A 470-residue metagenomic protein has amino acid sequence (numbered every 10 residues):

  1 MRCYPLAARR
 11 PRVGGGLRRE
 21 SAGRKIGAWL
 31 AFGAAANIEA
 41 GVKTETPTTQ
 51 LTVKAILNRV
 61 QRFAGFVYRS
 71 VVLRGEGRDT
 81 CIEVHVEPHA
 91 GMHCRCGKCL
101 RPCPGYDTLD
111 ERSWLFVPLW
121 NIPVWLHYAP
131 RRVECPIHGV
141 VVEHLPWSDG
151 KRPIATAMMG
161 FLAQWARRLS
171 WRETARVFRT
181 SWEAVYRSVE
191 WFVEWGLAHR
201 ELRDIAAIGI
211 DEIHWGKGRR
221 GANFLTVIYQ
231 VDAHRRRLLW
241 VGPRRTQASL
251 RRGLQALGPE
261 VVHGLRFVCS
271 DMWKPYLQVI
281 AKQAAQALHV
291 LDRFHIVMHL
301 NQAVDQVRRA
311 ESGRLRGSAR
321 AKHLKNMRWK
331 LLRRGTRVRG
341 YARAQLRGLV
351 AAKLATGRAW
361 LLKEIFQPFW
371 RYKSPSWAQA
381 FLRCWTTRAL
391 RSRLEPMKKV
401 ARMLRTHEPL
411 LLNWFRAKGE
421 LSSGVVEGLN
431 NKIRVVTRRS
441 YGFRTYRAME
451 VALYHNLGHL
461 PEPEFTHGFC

Functional and structural regions predicted by a protein language model:
I26-T44, L100-P104, L109-R220, V262-H263: Short, positively charged, Gly/Tyr-enriched micro-motifs that form contact patches at catalytic or ligand/partner
F32-G91: N-terminal alpha-helical interaction blocks
V84, C96-C99, C135, L162 (+9 more regions): Mobile genetic element proteins and their domesticated derivatives, centered on retroelements and DNA transposons
G91-H93, R132: Residues immediately within or flanking Cys/His clusters that coordinate Zn2+ in small zinc-binding modules
A184, S188-C269, K274-A281: RNase H-like nuclease fold core
D271-K274, A281-H323, E427: Conserved beta-strand -> loop -> alpha-helix junction used to position metal-binding or nucleic-acid-contacting
K325-M397: Helix-loop elements that line ligand-binding/catalytic pockets
T387-C470: Basic, amphipathic alpha-helical segments enriched in Lys/Arg and hydrophobic/aromatic residues
